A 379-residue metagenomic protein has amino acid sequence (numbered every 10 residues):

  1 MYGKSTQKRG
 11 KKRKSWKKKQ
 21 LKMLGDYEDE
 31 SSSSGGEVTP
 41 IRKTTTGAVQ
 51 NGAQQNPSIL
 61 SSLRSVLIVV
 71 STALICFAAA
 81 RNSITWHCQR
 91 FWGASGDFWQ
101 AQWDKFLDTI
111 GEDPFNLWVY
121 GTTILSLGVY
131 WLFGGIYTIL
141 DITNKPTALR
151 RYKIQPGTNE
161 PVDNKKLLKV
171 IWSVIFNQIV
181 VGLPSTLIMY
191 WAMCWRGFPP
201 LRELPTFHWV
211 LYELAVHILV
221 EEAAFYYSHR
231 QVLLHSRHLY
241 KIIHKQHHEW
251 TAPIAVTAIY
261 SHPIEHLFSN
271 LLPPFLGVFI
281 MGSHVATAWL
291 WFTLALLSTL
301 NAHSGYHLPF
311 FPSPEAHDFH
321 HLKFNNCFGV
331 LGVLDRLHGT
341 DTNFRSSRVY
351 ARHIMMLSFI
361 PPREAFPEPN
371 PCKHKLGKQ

Functional and structural regions predicted by a protein language model:
Y2-E112, N116, I142, P146-L149 (+2 more regions): Cytosolic/stromal cytosol-facing helical appendages immediately following the last transmembrane segment
T72, C76-F77, L125, V129-F133 (+9 more regions): Alpha-helical transmembrane segments of multipass membrane proteins
I84-I124, V180-V210: Long, highly hydrophobic alpha-helical transmembrane signal-anchor segments
W118-W195, E213-L214: Specific transmembrane helices
Y120-I124, L211, A215, L267-F268 (+1 more regions): Hydrophobic alpha-helical transmembrane segments
T123-I124, I175, L211, A215-L219 (+3 more regions): Hydrophobic alpha-helical transmembrane segments of multi-pass membrane proteins
G182-C194, L214-I242: Transmembrane alpha-helix/helix-exit interface in multi-pass inner-membrane proteins
H208, H217-I218, A224, L267-F268 (+1 more regions): Intrinsically disordered, low-complexity regulatory regions enriched in Ser/Pro/Gly/Thr and acidic residues
